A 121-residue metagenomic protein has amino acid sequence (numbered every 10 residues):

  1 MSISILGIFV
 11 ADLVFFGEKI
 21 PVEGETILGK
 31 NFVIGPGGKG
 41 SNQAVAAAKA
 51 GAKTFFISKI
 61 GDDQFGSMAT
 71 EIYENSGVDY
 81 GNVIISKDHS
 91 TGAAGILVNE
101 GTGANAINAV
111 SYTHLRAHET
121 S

Functional and structural regions predicted by a protein language model:
M1-K59, G66-M68: Glycine-rich phosphate/adenosyl-contacting loop at the front of the ribokinase-like
A50, H89-G92: Short, basic and Ser/Thr-rich N-terminal targeting/leader segments
S76-K87: A glycine-rich helix N-cap at a beta->alpha junction
A94-L97: Short beta-strand scaffold segments in enzyme catalytic cores
T113-T120: Conserved small/polar residues in nucleotide/adenosyl-binding loops
